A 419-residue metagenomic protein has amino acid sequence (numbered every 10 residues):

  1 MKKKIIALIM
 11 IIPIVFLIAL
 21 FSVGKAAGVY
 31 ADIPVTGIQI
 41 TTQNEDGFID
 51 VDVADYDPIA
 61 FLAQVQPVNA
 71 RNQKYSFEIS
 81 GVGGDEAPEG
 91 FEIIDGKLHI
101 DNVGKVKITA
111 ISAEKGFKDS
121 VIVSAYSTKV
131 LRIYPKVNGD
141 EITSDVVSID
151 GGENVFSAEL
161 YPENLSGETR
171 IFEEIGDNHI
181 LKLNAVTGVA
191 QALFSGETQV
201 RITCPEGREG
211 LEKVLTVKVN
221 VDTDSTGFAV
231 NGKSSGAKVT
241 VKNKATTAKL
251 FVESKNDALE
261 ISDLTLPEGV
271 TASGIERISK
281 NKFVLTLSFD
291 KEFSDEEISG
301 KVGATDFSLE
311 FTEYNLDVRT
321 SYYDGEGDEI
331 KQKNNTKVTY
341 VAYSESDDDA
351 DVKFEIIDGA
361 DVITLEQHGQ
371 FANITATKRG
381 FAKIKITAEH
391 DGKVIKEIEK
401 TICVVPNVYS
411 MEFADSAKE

Functional and structural regions predicted by a protein language model:
K4-I5, I9, L17-E419: Extracytoplasmic soluble-region selector
